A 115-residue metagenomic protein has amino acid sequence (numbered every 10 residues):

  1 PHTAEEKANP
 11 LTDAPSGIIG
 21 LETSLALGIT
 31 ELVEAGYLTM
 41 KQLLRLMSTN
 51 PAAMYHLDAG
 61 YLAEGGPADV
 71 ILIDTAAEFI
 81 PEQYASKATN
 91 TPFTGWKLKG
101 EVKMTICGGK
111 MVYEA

Functional and structural regions predicted by a protein language model:
P1-A76: His/Asp/Glu-enriched, well-ordered alpha-helical/loop segment that forms or immediately abuts the divalent-metal
E6, P10-D13, P67-E114: C-terminal cap of metal-dependent C-N hydrolases
